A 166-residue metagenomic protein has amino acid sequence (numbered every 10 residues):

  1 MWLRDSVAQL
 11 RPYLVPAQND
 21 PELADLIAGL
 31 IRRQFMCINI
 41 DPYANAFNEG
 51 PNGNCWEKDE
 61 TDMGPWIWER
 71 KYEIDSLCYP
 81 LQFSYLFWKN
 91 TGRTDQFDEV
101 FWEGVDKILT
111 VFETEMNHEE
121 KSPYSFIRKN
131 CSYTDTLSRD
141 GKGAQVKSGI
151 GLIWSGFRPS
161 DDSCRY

Functional and structural regions predicted by a protein language model:
L3-D59, G64-E69, T91, D95-W102 (+1 more regions): Membrane helical hairpin/interfacial module
E49-N90, T94-F97, M116-Y166: The feature captures the catalytic groove of carbohydrate-active enzymes
L77, L81-S84, W102-F112: Hydrophobic, well-ordered secondary-structure segments
